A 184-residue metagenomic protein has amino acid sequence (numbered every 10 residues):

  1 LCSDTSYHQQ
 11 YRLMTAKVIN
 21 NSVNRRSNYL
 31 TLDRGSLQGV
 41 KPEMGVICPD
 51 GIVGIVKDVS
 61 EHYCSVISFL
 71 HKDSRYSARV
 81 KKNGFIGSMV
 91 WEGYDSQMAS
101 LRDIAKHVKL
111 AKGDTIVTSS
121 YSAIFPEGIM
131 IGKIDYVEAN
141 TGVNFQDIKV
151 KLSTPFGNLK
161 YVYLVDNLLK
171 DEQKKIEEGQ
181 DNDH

Functional and structural regions predicted by a protein language model:
L1-H184: A secondary-structure micro-motif
